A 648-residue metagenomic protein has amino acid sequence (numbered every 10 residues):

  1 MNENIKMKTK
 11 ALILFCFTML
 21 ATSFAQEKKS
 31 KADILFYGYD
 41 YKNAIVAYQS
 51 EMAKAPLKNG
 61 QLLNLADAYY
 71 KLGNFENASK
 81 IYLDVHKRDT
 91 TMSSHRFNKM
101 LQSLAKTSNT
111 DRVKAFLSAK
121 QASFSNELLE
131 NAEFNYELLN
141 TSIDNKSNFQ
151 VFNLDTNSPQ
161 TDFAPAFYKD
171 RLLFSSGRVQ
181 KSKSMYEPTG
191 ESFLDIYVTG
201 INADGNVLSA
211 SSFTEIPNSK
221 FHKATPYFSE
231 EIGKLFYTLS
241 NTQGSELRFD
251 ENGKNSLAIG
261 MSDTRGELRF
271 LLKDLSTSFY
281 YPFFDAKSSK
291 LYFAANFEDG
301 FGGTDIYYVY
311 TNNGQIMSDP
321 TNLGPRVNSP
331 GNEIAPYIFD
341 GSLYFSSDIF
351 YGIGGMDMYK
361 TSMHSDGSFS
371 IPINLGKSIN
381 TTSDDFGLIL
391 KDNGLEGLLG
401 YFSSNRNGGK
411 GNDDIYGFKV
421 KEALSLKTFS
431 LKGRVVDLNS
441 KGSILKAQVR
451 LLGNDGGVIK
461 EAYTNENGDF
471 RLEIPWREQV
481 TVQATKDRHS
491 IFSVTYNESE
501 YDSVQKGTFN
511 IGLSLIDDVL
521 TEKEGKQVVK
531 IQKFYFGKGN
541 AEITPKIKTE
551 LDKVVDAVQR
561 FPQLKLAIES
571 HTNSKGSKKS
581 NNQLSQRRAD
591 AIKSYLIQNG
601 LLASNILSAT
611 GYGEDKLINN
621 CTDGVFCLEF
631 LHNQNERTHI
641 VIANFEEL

Functional and structural regions predicted by a protein language model:
N2-L14, F24-L648: N-terminal targeting segments with Sec-dependent signals, encompassing both cleavable signal peptides and non-cleavable
C16-T18: Short, linear, compositionally biased motifs with a strong N-terminal bias
L20-T22: N-terminal signal peptide c-region/cleavage motif recognized by signal peptidases
